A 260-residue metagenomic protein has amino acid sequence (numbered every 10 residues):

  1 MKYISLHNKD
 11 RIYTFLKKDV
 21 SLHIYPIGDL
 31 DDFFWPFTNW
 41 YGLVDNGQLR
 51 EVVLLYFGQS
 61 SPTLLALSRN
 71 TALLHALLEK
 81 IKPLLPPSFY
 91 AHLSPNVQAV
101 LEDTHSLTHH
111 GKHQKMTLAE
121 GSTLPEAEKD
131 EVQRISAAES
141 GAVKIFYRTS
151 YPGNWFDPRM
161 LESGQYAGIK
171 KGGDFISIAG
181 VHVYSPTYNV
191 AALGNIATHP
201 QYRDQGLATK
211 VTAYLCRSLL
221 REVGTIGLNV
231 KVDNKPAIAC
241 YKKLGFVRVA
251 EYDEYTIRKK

Functional and structural regions predicted by a protein language model:
M1, V20, I27-I81, A179-G194: Conserved donor-binding loop and adjoining core beta-sheet/short helix segment in diverse acyl/aminoacyl transferases
M1-I24, E120-N154: Short amphipathic alpha-helix that is part of the acyltransferase structural core
N46-G47, L55-S60, S140, I145 (+2 more regions): Acetyl-CoA-dependent GNAT
Y56-E128: Acyl-donor-binding surface of acyltransferase catalytic domains
T71-I81, T198, D204-L220, I238-K243: Conserved acetyl-CoA-binding loop-helix of GNAT-fold acetyltransferases
A91-Q98, L228-I238, E254-K260: Conserved beta-strand-loop-alpha-helix junction that forms the acyl-donor binding cleft
L101-E102, C240-Y241, F246: Conserved active-site tyrosine of GNAT-family acetyltransferases
T108-A119, V247-K260: Conserved catalytic-core motifs of GNAT/GCN5-like acyltransferases
